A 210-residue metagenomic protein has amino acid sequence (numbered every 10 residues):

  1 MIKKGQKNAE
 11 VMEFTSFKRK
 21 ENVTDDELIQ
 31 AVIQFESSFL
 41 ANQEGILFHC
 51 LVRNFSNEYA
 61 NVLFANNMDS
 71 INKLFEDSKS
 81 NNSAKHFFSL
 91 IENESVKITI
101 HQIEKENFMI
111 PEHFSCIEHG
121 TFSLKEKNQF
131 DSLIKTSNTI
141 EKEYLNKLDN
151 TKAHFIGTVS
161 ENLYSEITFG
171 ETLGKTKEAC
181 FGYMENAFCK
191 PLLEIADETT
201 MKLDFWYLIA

Functional and structural regions predicted by a protein language model:
M1-Y59, N66-A210: Short S/T/G/P-rich N-terminal loop/turn motif that feeds into the first structured element of a domain
